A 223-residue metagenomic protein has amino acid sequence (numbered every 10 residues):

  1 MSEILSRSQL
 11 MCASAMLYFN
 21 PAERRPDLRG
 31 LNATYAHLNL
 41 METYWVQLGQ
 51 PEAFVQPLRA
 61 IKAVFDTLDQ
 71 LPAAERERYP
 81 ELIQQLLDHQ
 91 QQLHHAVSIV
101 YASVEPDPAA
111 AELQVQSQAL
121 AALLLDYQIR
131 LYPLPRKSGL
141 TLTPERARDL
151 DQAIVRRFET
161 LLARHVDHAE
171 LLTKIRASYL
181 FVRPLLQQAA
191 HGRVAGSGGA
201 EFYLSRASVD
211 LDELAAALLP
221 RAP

Functional and structural regions predicted by a protein language model:
M1-P26, D107-R136, P184, G199-P220: N-terminal extracytoplasmic segments of bacterial inner-membrane proteins
S2-C12, N32-N39, R59-D66, Q84-H95 (+8 more regions): Generic structural signal for well-ordered, non-transmembrane alpha-helical segments in soluble/cytosolic regions
N20, T43, D66, Q70-A73 (+9 more regions): Generic surface-pattern signal
A22-N32, E42-Q56, K62, D66-R78 (+2 more regions): A cross-kingdom feature marking solvent-exposed beta-strand/loop segments within repeated, beta-rich binding/scaffold
T34-V64, L71-E75, R148-A177: Short, solvent-exposed, charged loop/turn and helix-capping segments that join or cap alpha-helices on peripheral
R76-R176: Extended amphipathic alpha-helical interaction segments
R164-P223: A cross-kingdom marker for long, charged
